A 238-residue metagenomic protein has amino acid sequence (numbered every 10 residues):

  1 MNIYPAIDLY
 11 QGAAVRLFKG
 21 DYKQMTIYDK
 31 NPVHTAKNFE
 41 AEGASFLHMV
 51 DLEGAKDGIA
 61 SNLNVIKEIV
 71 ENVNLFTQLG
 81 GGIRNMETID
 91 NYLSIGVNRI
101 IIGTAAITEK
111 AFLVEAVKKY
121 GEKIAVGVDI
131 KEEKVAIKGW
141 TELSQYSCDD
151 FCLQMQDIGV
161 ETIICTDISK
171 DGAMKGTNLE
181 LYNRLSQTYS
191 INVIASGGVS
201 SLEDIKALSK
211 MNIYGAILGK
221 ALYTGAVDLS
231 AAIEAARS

Functional and structural regions predicted by a protein language model:
D8, F39, L47, Y92 (+4 more regions): Conserved, mostly hydrophobic/aromatic
V15, K19-K23, V97-D171: Conserved anion-binding
F46-N62, T104, C165-K175: Glycine-rich, proline-tolerant flexible connector loops at the mouths of alpha/beta enzymes
H48-D51, Q78, I101-I102, A125 (+2 more regions): Conserved beta-strand positions in the central sheet of alpha/beta enzyme cores
E53, I59-A116: Glycine/small-residue-rich loop that forms an oxyanion/phosphate-binding "nest" at active or ligand-binding sites
A60-K67, T141-D150, K175-N183: Charged helix-capping and loop-helix junction motifs
T77-G96, E180-Y182, S186-G215: Catalytic cores of alpha/beta
S94-F112, G197-S201, N212-L229: Glycine-rich phosphate-binding active-site loops on the catalytic face of alpha/beta enzymes
